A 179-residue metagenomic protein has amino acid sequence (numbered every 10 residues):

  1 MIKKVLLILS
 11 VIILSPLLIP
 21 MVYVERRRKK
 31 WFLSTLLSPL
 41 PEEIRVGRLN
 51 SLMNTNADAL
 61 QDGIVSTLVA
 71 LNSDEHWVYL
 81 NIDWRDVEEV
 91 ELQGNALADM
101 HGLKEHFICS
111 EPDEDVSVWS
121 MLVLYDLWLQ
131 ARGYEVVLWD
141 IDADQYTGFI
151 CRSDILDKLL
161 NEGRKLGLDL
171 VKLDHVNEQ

Functional and structural regions predicted by a protein language model:
M1, L14-S15, G102, G133: Short, flexible coil/linker elements and helix-boundary hinge sites characteristic of intrinsically disordered
I2-Y23: A hydrophobic membrane-anchoring feature enriched in long, contiguous, low-charge segments that mark signal-anchor
K3-S10, L49-A59, S110-V116, L138-D140: Eukaryote-biased, non-catalytic alpha-solenoid scaffold regions
S15, I19, S38-L40, E111: Intrinsic-disorder/low-complexity coil detector
Y23-H101: N-terminal, charge-rich interaction modules
N72, H76-V137: Surface-exposed, low-hydrophobicity interaction/linker segments
L127-Q179: Acidic, proline/glycine-rich low-complexity IDRs
